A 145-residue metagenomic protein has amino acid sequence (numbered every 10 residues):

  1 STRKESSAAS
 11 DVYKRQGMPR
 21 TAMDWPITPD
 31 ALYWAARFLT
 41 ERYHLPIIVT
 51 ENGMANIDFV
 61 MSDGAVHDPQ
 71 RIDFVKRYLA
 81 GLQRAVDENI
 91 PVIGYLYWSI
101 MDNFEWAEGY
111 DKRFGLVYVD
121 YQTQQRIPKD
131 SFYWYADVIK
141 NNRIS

Functional and structural regions predicted by a protein language model:
S1-A9, Y13: Single conserved hydrophobic/aromatic residue that forms the stacking wall/gate of nucleotide- or nucleobase-binding
K4, N52-G53, I100: Short, well-ordered beta-to-alpha junction loops that form the rim of enzyme active sites and present histidine/acidic
G17-P29, P69, D120-R126: A short acidic, glycine-rich active-site loop that binds or catalyzes chemistry on phosphate/adenosine moieties
M18-N56: C-terminal substrate/ligand-recognition segments
P29-Y33, R37, E41, I72 (+3 more regions): Amphipathic, non-transmembrane alpha-helical secondary structure
I57-H67, D73-R77, R84-A85, P91-S145: Aromatic-rich peripheral "rim/lid" segments of glycoside hydrolase catalytic domains that contact and position glycan
